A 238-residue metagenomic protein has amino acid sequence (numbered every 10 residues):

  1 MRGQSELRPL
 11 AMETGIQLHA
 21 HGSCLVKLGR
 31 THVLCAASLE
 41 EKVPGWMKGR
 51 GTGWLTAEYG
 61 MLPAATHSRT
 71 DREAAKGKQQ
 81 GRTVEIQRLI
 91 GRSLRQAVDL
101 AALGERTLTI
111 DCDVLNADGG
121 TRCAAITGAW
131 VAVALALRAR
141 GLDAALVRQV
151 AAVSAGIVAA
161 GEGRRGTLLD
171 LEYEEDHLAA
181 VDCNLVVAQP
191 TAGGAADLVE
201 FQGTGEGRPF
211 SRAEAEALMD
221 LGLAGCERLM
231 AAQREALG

Functional and structural regions predicted by a protein language model:
M1-A20, C24-K27: Short, Gly/Pro- and small/polar-rich lid/capping loops
A11-E13, L25-K27, L34-A36, T56-E58 (+5 more regions): Structured core elements
M12, Q96-L100, L137-A144: Active-site phosphate-binding and catalytic loops of NTP-dependent enzymes
I16, C24-L103, L198, Q202-D220: Glycine-rich, flexible beta-strand/loop modules in the N-terminal catalytic cores of phosphate-handling
A74-Q79, C112-T121: A short glycine/serine-rich beta->alpha loop
G81, A102, G120-A124, A134 (+1 more regions): A structural signal for small-residue-enriched, beta-sheet-centric alpha/beta enzyme cores and oligomeric scaffold folds
G91, A101-A117: Glycine- and acidic-rich phosphate- and metal-coordinating loops
I126-W130: DPxDG-like acidic metal-binding loop motif
